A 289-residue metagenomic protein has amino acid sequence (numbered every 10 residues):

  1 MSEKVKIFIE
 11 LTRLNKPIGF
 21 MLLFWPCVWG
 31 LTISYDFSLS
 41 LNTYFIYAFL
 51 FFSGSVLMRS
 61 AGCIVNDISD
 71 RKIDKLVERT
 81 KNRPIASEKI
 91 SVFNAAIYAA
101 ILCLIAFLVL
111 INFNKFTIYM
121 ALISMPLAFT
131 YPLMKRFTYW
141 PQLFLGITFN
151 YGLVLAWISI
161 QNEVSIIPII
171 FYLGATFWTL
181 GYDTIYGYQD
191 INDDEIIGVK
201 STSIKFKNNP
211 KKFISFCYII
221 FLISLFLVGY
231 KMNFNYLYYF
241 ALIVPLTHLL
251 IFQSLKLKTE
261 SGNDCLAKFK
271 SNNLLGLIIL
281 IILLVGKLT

Functional and structural regions predicted by a protein language model:
M1-F8, C63-I90, D183-K207, L255-D264: Cytosolic, membrane-interface loops and tails of multi-pass inner-membrane proteins
V5, I9-E10, W29, S53 (+4 more regions): Intramembrane alpha-helical segments
K6, I18-L22, N42, I46-L50 (+8 more regions): Alpha-helical transmembrane segments of integral membrane proteins
K6-G19, K89, K135, S201-I214 (+1 more regions): Membrane interfacial helix-start motif at the N-side
L14-I33, N150, L280-I282: The first (N-terminal) embedded transmembrane alpha-helix
W29-F52, I105-Y119, L153-L173, L225-Y239 (+1 more regions): Helix-coil boundary and interhelical linker segments in multi-pass alpha-helical membrane proteins
L50-S55, R71-A121, I196-Y239: Multi-pass membrane catalytic core of lipid/isoprenoid biosynthesis enzymes
I223, L227-T289: Extended hydrophobic alpha-helices typical of membrane-associated regions
